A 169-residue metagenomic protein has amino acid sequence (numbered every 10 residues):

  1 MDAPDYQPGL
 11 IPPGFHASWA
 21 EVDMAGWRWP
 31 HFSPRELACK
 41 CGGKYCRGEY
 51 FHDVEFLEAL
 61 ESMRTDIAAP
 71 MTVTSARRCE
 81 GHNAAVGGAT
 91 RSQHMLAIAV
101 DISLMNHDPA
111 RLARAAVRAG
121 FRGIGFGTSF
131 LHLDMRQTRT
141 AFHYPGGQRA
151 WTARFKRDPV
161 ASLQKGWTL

Functional and structural regions predicted by a protein language model:
M1-D66, Q137, R149-L169: Extracytoplasmic cell-surface/polysaccharide-interacting catalytic and binding patches
D2-G9, R91-L96, V100, L104-L169: Catalytic cores and adjacent binding grooves of peptidoglycan-active enzymes
G42-Y45, A68, A84, H94 (+1 more regions): Generic, low-specificity signal for short hydrophobic/alpha-helical stretches with a mild N-terminal bias, encompassing
K44-C46, M71-R77, L104-H107: N-terminal start-of-chain detector that recognizes signal peptides and the immediate post-cleavage beginning
H52-A59, A69, H82, D108 (+1 more regions): Amphipathic alpha-helical interface surfaces
E61-G87: Extended, low-complexity, intrinsically disordered C-terminal regulatory tails of eukaryotic serine/threonine kinases
